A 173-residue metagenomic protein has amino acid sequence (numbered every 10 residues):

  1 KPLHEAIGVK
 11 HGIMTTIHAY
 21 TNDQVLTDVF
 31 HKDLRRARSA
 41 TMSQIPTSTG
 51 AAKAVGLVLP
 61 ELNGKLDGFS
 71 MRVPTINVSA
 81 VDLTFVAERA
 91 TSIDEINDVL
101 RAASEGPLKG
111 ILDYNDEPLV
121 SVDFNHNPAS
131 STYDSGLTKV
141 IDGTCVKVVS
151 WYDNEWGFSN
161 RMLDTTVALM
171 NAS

Functional and structural regions predicted by a protein language model:
K1-I7: Alpha-helical support elements that line or immediately flank enzyme active sites and cofactor-binding pockets
P2, V99-A102, A168: Residues within well-ordered alpha-helical secondary structure of globular protein domains
G8-H11, T16-V146: C-terminal substrate-binding/catalytic lobe of Rossmann-fold NAD(P)-dependent oxidoreductases
N125-S173: NAD(P)-dependent Rossmann-like dehydrogenase/reductase catalytic/cofactor-binding core
